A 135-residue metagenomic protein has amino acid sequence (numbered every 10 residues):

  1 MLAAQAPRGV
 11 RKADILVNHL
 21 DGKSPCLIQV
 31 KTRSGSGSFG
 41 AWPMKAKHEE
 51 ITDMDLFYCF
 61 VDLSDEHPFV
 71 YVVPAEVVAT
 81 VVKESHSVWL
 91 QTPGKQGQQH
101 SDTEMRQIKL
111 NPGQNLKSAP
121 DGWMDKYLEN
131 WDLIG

Functional and structural regions predicted by a protein language model:
M1-R11, L16-G135: Mixed-charge (Asp/Glu-Lys/Arg
